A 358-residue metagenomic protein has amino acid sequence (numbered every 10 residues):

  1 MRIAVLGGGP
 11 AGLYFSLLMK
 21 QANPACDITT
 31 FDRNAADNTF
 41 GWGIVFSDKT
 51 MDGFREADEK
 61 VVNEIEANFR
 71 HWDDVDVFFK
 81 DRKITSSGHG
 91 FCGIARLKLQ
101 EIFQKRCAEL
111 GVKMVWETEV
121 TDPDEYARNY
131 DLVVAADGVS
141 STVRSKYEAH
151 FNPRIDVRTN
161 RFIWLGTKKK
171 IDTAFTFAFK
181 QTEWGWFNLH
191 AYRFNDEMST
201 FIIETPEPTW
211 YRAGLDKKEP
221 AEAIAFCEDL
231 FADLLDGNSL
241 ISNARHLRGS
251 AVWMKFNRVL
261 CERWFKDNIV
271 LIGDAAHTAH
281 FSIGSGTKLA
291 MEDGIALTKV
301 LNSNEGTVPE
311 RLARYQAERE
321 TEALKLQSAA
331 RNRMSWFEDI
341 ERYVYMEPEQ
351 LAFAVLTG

Functional and structural regions predicted by a protein language model:
M1-W72, F78-F79, S87-K98, G286: Glycine-rich FAD cofactor-binding loop and adjacent beta-loop-alpha segment at the N-terminus of flavoprotein
I3, I28, K113, D131-V133 (+1 more regions): Hydrophobic "anchor" residues on beta-strands that sit immediately upstream of conserved functional sites
L6, F31-D32, A136, I272-D274 (+1 more regions): Active-site flanking residues adjacent to catalytic metal/cofactor-binding acidic residues
Q21, V62, K299-G358: C-terminal helical "tail/cap" subdomain of flavin- and related membrane-associated enzymes
D48-G166: Conserved N-terminal helical subregion
M114-T118, T182-E183, S250-V259: Short gly/ser/thr-rich secondary-structure transition/capping motifs
R128-W253: Conserved FAD-binding catalytic core of PHBH/FMO-like flavoproteins
E207, A213-A296, S303-T307: FAD/FMN-dependent oxidoreductases across multiple families
